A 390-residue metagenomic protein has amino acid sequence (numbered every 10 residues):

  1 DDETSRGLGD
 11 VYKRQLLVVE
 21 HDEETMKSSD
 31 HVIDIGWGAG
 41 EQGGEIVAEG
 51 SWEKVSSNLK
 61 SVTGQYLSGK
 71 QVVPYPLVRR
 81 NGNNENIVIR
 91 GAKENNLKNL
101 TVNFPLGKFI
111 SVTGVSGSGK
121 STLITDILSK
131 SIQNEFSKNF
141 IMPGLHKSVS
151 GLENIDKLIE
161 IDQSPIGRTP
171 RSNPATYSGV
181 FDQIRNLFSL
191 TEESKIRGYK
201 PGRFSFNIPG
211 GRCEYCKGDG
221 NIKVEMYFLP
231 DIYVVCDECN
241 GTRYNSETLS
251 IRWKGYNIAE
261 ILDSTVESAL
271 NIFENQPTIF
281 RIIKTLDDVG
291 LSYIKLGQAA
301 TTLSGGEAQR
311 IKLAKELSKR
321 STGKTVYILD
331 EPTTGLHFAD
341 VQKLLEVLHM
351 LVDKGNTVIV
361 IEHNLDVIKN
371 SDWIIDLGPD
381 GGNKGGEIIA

Functional and structural regions predicted by a protein language model:
D1, S5-A390: Conserved phosphate-binding elements of NTP-dependent enzyme cores
